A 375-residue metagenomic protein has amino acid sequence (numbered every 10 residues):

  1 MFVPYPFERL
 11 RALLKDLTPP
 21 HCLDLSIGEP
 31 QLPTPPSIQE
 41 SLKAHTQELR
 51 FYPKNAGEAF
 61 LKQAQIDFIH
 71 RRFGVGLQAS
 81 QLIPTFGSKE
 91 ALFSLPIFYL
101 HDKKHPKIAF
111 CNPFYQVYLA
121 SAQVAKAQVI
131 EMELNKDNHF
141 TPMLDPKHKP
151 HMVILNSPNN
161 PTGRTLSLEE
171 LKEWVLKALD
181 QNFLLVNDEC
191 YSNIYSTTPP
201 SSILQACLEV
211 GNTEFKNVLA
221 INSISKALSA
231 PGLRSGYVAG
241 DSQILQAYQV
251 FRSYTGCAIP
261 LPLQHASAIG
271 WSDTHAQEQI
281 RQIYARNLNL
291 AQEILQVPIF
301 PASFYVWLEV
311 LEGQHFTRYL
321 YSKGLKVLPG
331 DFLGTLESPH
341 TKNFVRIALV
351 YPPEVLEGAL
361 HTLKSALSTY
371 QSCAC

Functional and structural regions predicted by a protein language model:
M1-G87, S94, G270, Y370 (+1 more regions): N-terminal small-domain helix-loop-helix segment of the aminotransferase-like
L17, A125, D180-Q181, K323 (+1 more regions): Helix C-cap/helix->beta junction micro-motif
C22-D24, I221, Q296-P301: Short beta-strand
L49-L176, N193-N212, L356, Q371: Conserved core of the PLP fold type I
I130, S322-K326, G334-C375: PLP-dependent enzyme catalytic core of the Aspartate aminotransferase-like
L208-A285, L367-C375: Conserved core segment of the aminotransferase class I/II
Q264, A268, Q282-Q292, Q296-V310: Conserved glycine-rich beta-strand-loop-beta hairpin in the small C-terminal domain of fold type I
